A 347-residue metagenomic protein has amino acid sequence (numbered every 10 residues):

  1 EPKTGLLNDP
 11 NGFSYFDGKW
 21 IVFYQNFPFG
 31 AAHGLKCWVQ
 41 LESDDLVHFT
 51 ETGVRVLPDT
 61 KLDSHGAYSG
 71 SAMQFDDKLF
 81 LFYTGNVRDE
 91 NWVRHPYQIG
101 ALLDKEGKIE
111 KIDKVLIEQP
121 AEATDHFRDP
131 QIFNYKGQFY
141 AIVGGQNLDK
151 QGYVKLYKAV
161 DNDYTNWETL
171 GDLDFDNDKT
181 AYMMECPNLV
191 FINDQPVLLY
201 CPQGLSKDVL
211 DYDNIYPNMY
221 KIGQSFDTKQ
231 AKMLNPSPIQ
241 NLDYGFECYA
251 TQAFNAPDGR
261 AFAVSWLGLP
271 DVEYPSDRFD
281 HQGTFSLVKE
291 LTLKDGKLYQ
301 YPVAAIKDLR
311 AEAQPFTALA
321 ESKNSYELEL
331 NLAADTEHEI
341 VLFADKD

Functional and structural regions predicted by a protein language model:
E1-N11, G30-H33, V47-Q74, E106-N134 (+3 more regions): Surface loop/turn signatures of beta-propeller and other carbohydrate-active proteins
D9, K36, E51, Y68 (+12 more regions): Residues that flank catalytic or metal-binding motifs in active/ligand-binding sites
D9-G30, G53, S69-N91, G100 (+9 more regions): Hydrophobic core segments of beta-strands in well-ordered, beta-rich domains
S14-K19, K36, L46-T50, F82 (+2 more regions): Glycine/alanine-rich phosphate-binding loops at beta-alpha junctions
A32-L35, L62-D63, N91-V93, G152-Y153 (+3 more regions): A short, polar/proline- and glycine-enriched secondary-structure boundary/capping micro-motif
C37-D45, P96-E106, Y153-N162, Y212-T228 (+1 more regions): Beta-propeller blade signature
P58, Y140, D149-I239, Y244-A250 (+1 more regions): Accessory beta-strand-rich segments of carbohydrate-active enzymes
Y216-D347: Beta-rich accessory regions
